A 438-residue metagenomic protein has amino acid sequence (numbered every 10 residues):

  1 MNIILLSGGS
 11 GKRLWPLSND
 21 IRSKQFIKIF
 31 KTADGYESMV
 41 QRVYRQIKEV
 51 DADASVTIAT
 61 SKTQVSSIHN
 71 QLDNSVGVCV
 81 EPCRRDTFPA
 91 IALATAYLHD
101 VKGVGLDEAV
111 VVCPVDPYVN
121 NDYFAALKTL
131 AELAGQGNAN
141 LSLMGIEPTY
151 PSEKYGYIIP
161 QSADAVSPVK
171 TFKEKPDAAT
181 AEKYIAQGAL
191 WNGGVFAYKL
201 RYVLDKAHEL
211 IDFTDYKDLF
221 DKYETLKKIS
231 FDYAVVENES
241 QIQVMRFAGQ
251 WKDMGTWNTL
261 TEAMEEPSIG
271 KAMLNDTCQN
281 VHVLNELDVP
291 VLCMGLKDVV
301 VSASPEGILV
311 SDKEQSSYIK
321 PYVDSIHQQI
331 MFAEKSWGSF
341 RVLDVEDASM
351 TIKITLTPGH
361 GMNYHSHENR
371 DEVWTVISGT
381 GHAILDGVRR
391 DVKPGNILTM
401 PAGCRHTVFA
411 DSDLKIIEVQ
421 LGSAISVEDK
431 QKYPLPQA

Functional and structural regions predicted by a protein language model:
N2-L5, W15-D20, K28-V112, Y118-F124: Conserved N-terminal catalytic core of the sugar/cofactor nucleotidyltransferase
L6, C113, V376, V419: Catalytic metal- and UDP-sugar-binding loop of GT-A-like glycosyltransferases, i.e., residues flanking the conserved
S10, P117, C404: Active-site metal-binding loops of divalent metal-dependent hydrolases
G11-P16, S23, V427: Short N-terminal binding/cap micro-motifs at the start of the first secondary-structure element
V40, A94, D116, I158 (+3 more regions): Residue-level signal for inorganic ion chemistry
N120-Y223, Q243: Conserved core of the sugar-phosphate nucleotidyltransferase
Y198-T375, T380-L398, H406-T407, I425 (+1 more regions): Left-handed beta-helix
A402-E428: Ligand-binding loop in jelly-roll beta-barrel domains
